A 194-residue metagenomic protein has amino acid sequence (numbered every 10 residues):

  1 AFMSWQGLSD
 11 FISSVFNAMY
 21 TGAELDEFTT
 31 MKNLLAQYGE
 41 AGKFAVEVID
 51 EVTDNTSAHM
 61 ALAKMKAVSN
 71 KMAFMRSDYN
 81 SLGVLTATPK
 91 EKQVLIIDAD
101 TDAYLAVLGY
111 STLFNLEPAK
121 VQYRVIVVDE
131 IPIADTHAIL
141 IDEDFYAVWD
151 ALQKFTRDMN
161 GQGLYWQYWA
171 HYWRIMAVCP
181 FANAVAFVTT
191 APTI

Functional and structural regions predicted by a protein language model:
A1-F44, Y168: Long, contiguous amphipathic alpha-helices that act as assembly "spine/axial" helices in icosahedral shell and virion
M3-G7, T53-A61, I141: Alpha-helix capping and helix-coil boundary motifs
M19, A36-E47, K90, A184-V185 (+2 more regions): Short alpha-helical interface elements
G22, D26, M72-Y79, I175: Short secondary-structure junctions and interdomain/linker hinges
E27, M31, L35, D78-S81 (+2 more regions): Generic preference for flexible, low-structure residues
A41-E130: Extended, solvent-exposed, turn-rich assembly/linker loops in the middle of proteins
N115-I194: Extended, compositionally biased alpha-helical segments that mediate assembly or anchoring
